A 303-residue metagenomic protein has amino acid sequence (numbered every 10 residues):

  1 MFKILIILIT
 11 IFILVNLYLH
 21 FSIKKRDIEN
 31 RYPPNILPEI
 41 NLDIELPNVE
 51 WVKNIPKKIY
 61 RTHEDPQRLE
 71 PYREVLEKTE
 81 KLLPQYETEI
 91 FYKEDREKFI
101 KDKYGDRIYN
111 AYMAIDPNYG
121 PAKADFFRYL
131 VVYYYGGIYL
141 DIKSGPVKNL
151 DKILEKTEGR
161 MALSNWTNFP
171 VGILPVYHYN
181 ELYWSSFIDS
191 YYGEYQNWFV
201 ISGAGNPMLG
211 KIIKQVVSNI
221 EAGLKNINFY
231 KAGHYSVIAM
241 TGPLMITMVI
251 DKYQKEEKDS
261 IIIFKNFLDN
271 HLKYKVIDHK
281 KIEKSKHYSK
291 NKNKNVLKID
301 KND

Functional and structural regions predicted by a protein language model:
F2-A124, L140-D303: Glycosyltransferase-associated regions of secretory-pathway enzymes, highlighting luminal stem/catalytic domains
D125-G137: Small-residue hinge/turn detector
